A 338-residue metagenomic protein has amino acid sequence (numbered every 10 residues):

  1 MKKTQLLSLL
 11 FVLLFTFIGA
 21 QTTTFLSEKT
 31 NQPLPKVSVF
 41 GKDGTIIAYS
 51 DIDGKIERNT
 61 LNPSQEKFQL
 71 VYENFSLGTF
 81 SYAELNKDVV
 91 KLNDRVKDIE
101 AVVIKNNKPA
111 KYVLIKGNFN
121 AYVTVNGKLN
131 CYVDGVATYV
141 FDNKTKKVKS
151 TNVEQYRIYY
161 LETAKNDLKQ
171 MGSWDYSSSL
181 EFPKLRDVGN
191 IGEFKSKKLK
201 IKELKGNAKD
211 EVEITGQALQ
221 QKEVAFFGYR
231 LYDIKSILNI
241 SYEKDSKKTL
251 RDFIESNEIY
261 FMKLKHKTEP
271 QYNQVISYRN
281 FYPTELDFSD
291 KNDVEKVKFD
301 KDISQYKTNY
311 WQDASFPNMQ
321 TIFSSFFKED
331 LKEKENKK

Functional and structural regions predicted by a protein language model:
M1-T24: Bacterial Sec-dependent N-terminal signal peptides
T22-T30, G54, V90, V102: A short, amphipathic beta-strand motif
K29-D43: Short, ordered, surface-exposed loop/turn motifs in non-cytosolic proteins
V37-G41, F68-Q69, I104: Hydrophobic beta-strand segments
T45-K55: Short, acidic Ser/Thr/Gly-rich low-complexity loop/linker segments typical of extracellular and cell-surface proteins
E57-Q65: Short Pro-Gly-centered beta-turn/loop motif in secreted/extracellular proteins
Q69-F80: A short, solvent-exposed loop/turn motif at the edges and junctions of modular extracellular/periplasmic domains
D88-K338: Surface-exposed, low-complexity/disordered segments and acidic/polar micro-motifs at processing/linker regions
